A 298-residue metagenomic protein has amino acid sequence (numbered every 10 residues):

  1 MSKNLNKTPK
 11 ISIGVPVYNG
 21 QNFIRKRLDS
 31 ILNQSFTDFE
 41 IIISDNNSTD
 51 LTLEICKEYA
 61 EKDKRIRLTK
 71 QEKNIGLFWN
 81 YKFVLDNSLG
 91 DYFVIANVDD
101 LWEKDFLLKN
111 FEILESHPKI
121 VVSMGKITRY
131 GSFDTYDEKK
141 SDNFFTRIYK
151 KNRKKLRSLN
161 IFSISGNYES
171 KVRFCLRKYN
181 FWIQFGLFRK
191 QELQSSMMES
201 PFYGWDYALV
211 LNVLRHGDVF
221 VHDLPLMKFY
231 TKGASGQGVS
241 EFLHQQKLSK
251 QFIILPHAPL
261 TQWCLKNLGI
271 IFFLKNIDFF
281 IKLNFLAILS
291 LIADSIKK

Functional and structural regions predicted by a protein language model:
S2-V239: Nucleotide-sugar donor-binding/catalytic module of glycosyltransferases that assemble extracellular/cell-envelope
L101-W102, F106-L107, S132-D137, L209 (+2 more regions): Short flexible/disordered coil segments
I127-G131, R177-F185, G236-F242, P256-W263 (+1 more regions): A short, terminal or domain-edge coil/loop segment
K140-S165, P259-K298: Membrane-proximal basic amphipathic "stem/tether" segments
N152, Y207-V210, P225-F272: Catalytic core of nucleotide-sugar-dependent glycosyltransferases
